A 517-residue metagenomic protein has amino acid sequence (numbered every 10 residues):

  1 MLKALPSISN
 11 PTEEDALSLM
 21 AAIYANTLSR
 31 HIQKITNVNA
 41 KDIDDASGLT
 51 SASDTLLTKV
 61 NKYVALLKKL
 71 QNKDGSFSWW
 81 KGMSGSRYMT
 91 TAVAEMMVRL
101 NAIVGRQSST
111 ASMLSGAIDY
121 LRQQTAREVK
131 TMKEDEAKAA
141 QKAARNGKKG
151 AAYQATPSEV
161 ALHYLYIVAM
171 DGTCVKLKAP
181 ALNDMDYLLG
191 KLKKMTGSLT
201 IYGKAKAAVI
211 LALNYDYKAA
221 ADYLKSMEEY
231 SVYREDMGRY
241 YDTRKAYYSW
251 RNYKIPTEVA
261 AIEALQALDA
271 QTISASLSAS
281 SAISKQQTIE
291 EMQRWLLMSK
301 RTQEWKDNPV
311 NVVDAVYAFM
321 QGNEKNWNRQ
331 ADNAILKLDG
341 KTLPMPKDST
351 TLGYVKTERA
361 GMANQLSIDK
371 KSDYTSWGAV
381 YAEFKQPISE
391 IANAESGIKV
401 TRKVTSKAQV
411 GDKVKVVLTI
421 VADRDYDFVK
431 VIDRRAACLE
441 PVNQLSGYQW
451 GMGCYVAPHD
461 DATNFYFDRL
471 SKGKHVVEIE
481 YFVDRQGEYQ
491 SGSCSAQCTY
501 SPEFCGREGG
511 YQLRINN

Functional and structural regions predicted by a protein language model:
M1-K371: Large, well-folded core regions of big proteins
M237, N333-V355, E440-L470, G506-Y511 (+1 more regions): Solvent-exposed beta-strand/loop surfaces of large extracellular or lumenal domains
K325, V421-D427, A436, D484-Q486: Short solvent-exposed strand-capping/beta-turn motif centered on an Asx-Ser/Thr pair
Y374-K415, Q449, Y455-H459: Edge strands and adjacent loops of beta-rich recognition modules
V404, I420, Y481-V483, A496: Hydrophobic beta-strand positions in extracellular immunoglobulin-like domains
Q409-D427: Short beta-strand elements of extracellular/lumenal beta-sandwich folds
Y426-D427, A436-G447, T499-C505: Short aromatic-acidic-glycine turn motif
R469-E488: Low-complexity, intrinsically disordered segments enriched in Ser/Thr together with acidic residues
